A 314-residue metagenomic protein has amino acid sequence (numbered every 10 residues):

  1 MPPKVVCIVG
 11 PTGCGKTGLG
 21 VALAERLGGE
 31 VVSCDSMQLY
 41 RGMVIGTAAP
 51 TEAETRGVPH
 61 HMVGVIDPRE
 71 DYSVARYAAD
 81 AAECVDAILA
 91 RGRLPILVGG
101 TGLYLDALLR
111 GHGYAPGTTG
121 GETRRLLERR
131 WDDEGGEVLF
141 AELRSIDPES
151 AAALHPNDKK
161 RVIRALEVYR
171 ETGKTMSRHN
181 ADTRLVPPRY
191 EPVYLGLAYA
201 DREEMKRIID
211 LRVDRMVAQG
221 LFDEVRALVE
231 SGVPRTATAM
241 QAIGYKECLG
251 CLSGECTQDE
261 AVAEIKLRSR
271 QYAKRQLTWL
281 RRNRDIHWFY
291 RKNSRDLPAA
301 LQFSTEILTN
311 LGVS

Functional and structural regions predicted by a protein language model:
M1-S314: Phosphate/pyrophosphate-binding catalytic cores of soluble transferases and nucleic-acid-acting enzymes
